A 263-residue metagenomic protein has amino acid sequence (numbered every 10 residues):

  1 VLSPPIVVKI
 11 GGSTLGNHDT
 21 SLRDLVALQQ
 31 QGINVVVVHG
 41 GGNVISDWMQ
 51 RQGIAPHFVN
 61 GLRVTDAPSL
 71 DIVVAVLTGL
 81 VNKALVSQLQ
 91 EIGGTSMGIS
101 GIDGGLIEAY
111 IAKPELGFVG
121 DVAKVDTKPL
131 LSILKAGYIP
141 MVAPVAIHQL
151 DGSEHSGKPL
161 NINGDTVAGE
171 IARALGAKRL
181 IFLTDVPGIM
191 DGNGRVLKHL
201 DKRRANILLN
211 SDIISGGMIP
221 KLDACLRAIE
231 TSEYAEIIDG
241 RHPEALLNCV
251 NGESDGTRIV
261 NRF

Functional and structural regions predicted by a protein language model:
V1-F263: C-terminal catalytic "cap/lid" subdomain
